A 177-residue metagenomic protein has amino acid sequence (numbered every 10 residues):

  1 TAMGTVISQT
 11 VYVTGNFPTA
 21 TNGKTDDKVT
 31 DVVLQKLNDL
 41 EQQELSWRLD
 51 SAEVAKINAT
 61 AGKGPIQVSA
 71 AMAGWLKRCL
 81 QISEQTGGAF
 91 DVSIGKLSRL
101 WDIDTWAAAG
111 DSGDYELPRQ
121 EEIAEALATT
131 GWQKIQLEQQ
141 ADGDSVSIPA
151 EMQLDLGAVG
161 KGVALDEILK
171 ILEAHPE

Functional and structural regions predicted by a protein language model:
T1-L156, K170-E173, E177: A contiguous, well-ordered beta/alpha segment that forms the leading edge of an enzyme domain
K161: Short, conserved phosphate/pyrophosphate- and ester-handling motifs at nucleotide-, phospho-/glycolipid
